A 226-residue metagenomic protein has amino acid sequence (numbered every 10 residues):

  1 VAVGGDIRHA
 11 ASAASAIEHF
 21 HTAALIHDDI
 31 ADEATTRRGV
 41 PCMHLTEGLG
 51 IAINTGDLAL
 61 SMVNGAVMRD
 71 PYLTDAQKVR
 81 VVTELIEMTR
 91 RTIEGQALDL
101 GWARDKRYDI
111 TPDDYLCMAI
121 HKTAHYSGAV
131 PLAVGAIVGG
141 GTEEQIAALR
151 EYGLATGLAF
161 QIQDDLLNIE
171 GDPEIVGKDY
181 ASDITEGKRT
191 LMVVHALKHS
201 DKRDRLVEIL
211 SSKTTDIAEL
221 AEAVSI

Functional and structural regions predicted by a protein language model:
V1-R205: Mg2+-dependent prenyl diphosphate-binding active-site environment of isoprenoid biosynthetic enzymes
S200, D204-I226: Mobile late-domain/C-terminal helix-loop "cap" segments that border catalytic sites or the cytosolic face
